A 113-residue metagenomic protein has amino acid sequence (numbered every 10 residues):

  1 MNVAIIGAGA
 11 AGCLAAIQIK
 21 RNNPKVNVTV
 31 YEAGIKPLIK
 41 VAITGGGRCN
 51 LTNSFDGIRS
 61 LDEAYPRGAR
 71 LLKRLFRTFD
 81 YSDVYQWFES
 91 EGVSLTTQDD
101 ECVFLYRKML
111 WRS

Functional and structural regions predicted by a protein language model:
A4, K20-G46: Glycine-rich FAD pyrophosphate-binding loop
G7-G9: A short acidic Gly-Thr/Ser loop motif
G12-C13: N-terminal Rossmann-fold NAD(P) dinucleotide-binding loop
G34-I35, F55, E91-G92: Short glycine-rich, polar/acidic loop-and-turn segments at beta strand-coil junctions
I39-K73: N-terminal glycine-rich dinucleotide-binding loop that anchors FAD/FMN and/or NAD(P) in oxidoreductases
R77-S113: Feature captures the FAD/FMN-dependent oxidoreductase FAD-binding
